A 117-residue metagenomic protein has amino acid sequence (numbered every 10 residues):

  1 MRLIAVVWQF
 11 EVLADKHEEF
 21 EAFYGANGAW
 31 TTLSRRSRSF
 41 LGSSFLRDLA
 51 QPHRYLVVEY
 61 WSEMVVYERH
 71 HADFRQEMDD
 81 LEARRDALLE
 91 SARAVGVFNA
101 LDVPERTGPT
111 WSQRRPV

Functional and structural regions predicted by a protein language model:
M1-I4, L41-R54, D79-V117: Glycine-rich beta-strand-turn "strand-cap" elements at beta-sheet edges
I4-E11, L41-D73: Short, well-ordered beta-strand segments in beta-rich or mixed alpha/beta enzyme and ligand-binding folds
E11-Y24: Short, surface-exposed ligand-recognition loops at beta-strand->loop->(often short) alpha-helix junctions that present
L13-D15, M64, V103: Generic structural motif
G25-G42, Y60-V97: An amphipathic, aromatic/His-enriched active-site/gating alpha helix that lines ligand/cofactor pockets
